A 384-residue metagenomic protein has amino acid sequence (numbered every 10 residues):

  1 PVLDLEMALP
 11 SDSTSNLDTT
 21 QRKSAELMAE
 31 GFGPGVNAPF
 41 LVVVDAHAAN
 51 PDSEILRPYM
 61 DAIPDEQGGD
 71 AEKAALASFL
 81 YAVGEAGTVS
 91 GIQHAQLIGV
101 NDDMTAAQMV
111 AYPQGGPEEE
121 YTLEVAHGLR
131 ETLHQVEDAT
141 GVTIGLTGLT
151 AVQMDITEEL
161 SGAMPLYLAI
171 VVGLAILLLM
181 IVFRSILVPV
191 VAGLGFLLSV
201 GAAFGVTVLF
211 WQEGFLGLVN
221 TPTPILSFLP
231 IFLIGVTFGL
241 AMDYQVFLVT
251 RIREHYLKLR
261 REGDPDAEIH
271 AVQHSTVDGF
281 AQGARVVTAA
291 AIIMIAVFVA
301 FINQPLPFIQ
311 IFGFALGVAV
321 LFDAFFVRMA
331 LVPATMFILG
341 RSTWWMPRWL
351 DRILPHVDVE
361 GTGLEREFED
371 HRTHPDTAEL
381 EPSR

Functional and structural regions predicted by a protein language model:
P1-L9, E137-R384: Membrane-embedded transmembrane helical bundles of large multi-pass transporters/channels
D4-E213, S383-R384: Structured non-transmembrane domains adjacent to transmembrane bundles in polytopic membrane proteins
